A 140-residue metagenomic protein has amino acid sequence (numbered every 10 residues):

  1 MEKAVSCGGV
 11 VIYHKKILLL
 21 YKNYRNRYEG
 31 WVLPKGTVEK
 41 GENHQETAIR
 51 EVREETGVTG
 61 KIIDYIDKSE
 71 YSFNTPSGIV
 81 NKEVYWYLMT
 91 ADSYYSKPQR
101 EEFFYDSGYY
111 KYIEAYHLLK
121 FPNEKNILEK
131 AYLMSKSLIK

Functional and structural regions predicted by a protein language model:
M1-L33: N-terminal strand-loop-strand
H14, D92, L133: Residue-level marker of positions within ordered structural domains that often coincide with functionally constrained
V38-N126: Unchanged
K130-L138: C-terminal alpha-helix
